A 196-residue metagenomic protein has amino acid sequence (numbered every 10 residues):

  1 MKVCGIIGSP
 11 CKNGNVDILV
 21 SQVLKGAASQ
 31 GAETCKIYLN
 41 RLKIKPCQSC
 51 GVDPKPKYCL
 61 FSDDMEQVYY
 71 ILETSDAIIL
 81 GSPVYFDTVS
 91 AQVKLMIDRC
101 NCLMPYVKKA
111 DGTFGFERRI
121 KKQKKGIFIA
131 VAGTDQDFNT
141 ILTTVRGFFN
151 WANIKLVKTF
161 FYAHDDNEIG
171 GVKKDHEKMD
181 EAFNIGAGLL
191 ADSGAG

Functional and structural regions predicted by a protein language model:
M1-P105, I169-G196: N-terminal beta1-alpha1-beta2 submodule of the flavodoxin-like/Rossmannoid cofactor-binding fold
G8, K55, V131-T134, D165: A broad detector of the eukaryotic-type serine/threonine protein kinase catalytic domain
I37, I129, F160: Hydrophobic residues at beta-strand termini and immediately following loops that shape nucleotide-binding pockets
S82, G133, F160: Short secondary-structure boundary segments
P105-K155: Short, glycine-/small-residue-rich phosphate/pyrophosphate-handling segment
K158-H164: Beta-strand-loop-alpha "switch" segments that mediate conformational coupling across diverse proteins
